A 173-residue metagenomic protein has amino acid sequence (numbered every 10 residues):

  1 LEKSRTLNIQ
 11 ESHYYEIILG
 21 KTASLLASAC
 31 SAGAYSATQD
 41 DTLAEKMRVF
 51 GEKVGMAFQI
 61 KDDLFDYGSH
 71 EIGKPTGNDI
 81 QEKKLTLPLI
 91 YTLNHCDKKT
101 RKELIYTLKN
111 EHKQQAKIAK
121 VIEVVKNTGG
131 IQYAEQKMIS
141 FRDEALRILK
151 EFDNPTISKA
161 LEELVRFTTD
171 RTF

Functional and structural regions predicted by a protein language model:
L1-F173: All-alpha prenyltransferase/terpene-synthase fold signal
